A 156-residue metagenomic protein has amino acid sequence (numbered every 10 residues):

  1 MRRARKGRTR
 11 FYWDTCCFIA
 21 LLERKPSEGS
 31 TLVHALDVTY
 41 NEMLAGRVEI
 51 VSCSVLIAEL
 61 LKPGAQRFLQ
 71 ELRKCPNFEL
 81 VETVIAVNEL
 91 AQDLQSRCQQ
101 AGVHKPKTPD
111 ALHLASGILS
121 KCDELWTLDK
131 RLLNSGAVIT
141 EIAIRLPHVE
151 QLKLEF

Functional and structural regions predicted by a protein language model:
M1-S52, K62-Q70, L152-F156: Short, well-structured N-terminal submotif of metal-dependent ribonuclease cores
R2, L80-K130, N134: Active-site neighborhoods of divalent-metal-dependent phosphate/nucleic-acid chemistry enzymes
W13-D14, S52-C53, P106-T108, D129 (+1 more regions): Histidine- and aromatic-rich ligand-binding microenvironments
F18, I57, L132-L133: A generic structural signal for short hydrophobic patches within well-formed alpha-helices
E49, N77-E79, I142-A143: Conserved beta-strand segments of alpha/beta enzyme cores
A58-E59, A86-L90, P147-F156: A short acidic, often aromatic-flanked loop/helix-cap motif at beta-alpha or helix-coil junctions that lines enzyme
A65-K74, N134-I142: Short, aromatic/basic amphipathic alpha-helical patches
R67-V87: Helix-adjacent hinge/juxtasegments
